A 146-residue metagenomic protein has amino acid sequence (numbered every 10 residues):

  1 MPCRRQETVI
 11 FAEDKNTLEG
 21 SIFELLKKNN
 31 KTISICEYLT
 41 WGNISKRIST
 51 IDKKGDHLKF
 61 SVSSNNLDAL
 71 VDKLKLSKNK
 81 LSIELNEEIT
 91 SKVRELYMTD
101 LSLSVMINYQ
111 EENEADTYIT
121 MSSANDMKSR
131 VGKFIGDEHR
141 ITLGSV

Functional and structural regions predicted by a protein language model:
P2-V146: Short alpha-helical segments enriched in small residues
